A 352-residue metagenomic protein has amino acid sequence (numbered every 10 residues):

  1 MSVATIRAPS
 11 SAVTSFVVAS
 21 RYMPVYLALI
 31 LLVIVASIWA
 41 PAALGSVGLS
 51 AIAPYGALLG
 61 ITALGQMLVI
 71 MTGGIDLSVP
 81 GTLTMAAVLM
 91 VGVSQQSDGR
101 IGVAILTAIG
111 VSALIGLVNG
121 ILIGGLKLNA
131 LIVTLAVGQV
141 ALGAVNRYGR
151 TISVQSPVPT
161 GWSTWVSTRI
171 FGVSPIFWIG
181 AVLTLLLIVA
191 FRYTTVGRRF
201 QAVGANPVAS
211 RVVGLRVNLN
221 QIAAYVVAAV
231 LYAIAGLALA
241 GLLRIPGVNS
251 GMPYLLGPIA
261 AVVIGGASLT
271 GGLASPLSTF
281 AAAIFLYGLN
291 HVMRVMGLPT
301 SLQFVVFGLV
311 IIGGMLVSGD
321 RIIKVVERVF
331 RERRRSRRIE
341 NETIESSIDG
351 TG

Functional and structural regions predicted by a protein language model:
M1-I30, I34, V212-L219, M293-G352: Cytosolic-side transmembrane-helix boundaries in multi-pass membrane proteins
V13-V18, I70-I75, S94-Q96, A113-Q155 (+3 more regions): Short loop segments and helix-boundary regions at transmembrane helix junctions of multi-pass inner-membrane proteins
Y22-L27, I52, G60, G81-T82 (+7 more regions): Hydrophobic alpha-helical transmembrane segments
A28-G45, T72, V145-S153, I188-T195 (+1 more regions): Structural signal for alpha-helical transmembrane segments and their membrane-water exit/capping regions in multi-pass
I30-Q96, I121-L128, V262, G266-P276 (+1 more regions): Single transmembrane alpha-helix segments in multi-pass membrane proteins
G99-A108, S112-N119, I123, I170-G247: Helix-loop-helix "hairpin" substructures at the membrane interface of multi-pass membrane proteins
A130-Y193, N220-A223, L242-G251, V295 (+1 more regions): Transmembrane helix-bundle core of multi-pass membrane transporters and related energy-transducing complexes
Y232, L242-G308: Transmembrane alpha-helical segments in multi-pass inner-membrane proteins
